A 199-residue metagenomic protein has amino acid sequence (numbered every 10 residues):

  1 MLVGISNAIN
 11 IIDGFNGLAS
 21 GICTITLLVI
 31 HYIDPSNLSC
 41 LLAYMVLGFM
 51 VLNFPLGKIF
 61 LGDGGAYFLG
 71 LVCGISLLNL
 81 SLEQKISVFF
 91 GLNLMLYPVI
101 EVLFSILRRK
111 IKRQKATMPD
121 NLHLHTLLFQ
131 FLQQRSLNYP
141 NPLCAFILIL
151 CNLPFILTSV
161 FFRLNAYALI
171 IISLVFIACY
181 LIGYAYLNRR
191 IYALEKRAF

Functional and structural regions predicted by a protein language model:
M1-I9: Function-critical hydrophobic alpha-helical transmembrane segments in multi-pass membrane proteins
N7, N16-A19: PRPP/pyrophosphate-binding module of the type I phosphoribosyltransferase fold
A19-F199: Alpha-helical transmembrane segments
